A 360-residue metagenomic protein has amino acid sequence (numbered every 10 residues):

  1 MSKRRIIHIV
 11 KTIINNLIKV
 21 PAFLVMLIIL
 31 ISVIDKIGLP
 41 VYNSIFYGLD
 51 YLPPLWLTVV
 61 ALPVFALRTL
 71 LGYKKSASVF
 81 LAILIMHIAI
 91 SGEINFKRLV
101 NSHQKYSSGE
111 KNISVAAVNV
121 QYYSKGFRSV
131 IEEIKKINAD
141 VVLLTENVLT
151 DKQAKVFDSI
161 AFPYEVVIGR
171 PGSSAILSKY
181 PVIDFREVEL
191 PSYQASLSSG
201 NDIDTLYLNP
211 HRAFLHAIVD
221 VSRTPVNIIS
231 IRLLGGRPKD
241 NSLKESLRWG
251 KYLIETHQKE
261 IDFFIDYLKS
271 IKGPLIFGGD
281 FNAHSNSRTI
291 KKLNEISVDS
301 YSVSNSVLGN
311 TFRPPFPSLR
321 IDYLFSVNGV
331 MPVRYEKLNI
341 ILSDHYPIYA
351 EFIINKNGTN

Functional and structural regions predicted by a protein language model:
S2-V156, K356-T359: N-terminal, active-site-proximal structural segment of metallo-dependent hydrolase catalytic domains
I6-K11, N15-R68, D266-L275, F281-N360: Metal-dependent phosphoester-hydrolase catalytic domains
S32, L49, S114-V120, V130-A154 (+6 more regions): Active-site beta-strand/loop signature of hydrolases that rely on acidic residues for catalysis
A89-H103, Y122, V141, T145-G235 (+1 more regions): Structured beta-strand-rich core segments of catalytic domains in phosphoester-bond hydrolases
S108-G109, L208-P210, D220-S222, F316-S318 (+1 more regions): Extracellular/periplasmic catalytic domains that process cell-envelope and extracellular macromolecules
G126, Y207-H211, Y252-F263: Soluble or luminal CAZymes and related metallo-dependent hydrolases
K239-I254: A solvent-exposed, charged loop/short amphipathic helix patch at secondary-structure junctions
